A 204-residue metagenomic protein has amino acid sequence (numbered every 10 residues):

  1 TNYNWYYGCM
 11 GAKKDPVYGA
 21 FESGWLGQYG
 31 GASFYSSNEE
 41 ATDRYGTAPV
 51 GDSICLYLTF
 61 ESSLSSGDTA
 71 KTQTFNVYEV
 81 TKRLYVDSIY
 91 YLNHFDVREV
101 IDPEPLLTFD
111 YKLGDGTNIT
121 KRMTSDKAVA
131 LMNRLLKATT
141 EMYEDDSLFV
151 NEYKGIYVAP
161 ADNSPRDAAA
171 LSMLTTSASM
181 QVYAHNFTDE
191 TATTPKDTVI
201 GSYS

Functional and structural regions predicted by a protein language model:
T1-S204: Secreted, disulfide-rich extracellular signaling modules
